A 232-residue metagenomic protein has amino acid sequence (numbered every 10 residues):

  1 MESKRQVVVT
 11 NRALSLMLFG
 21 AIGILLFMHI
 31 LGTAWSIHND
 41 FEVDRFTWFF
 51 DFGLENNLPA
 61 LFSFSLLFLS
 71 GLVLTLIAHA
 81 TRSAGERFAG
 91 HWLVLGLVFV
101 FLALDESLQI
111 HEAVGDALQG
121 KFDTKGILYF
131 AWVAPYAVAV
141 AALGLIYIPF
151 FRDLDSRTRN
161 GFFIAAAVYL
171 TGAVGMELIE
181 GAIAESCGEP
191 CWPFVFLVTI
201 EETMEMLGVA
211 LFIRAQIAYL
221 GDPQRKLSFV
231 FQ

Functional and structural regions predicted by a protein language model:
F19-F41: Alpha-helical transmembrane segments of multi-pass membrane proteins
D40-N56, G120-F122: Perimembrane loop-to-helix junctions flanking transmembrane segments
E55-F68, K125-L145, I200-M206: Membrane-interface loop-to-helix entry segments
L72-L76, A137-S156: Alpha-helical transmembrane segments in multipass membrane proteins, preferentially the mid-helix core
H79-G90, P149-N160: Membrane-interface helix-boundary motifs at transmembrane edges
H91-F99, S156-G181: Alpha-helical transmembrane segments of multi-pass integral membrane proteins
F99-G115: Transmembrane alpha-helix/helix-exit interface in multi-pass inner-membrane proteins
A113-A141, C187-L197, I213-Q232: Functional transmembrane or membrane-interface alpha-helices that line membrane-embedded catalytic, ligand-binding
